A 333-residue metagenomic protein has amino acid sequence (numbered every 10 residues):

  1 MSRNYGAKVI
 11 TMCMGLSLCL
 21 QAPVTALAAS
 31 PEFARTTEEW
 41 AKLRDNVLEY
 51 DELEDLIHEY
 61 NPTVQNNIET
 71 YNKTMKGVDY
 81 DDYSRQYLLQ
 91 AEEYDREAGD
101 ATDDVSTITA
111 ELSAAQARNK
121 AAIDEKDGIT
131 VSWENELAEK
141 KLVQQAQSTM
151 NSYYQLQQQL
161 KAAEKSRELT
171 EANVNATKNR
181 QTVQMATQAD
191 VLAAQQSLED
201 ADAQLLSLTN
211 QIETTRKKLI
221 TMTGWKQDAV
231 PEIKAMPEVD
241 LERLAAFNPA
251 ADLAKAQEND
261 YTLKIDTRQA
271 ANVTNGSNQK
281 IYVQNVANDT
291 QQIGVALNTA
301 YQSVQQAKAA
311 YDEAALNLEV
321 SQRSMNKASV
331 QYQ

Functional and structural regions predicted by a protein language model:
S2-A28: Sec-dependent N-terminal signal peptides of Gram-positive bacterial secreted proteins and lipoproteins
A29-S148: Short flexible linkers and secondary-structure junctions
N67-T70, T74, K120, A138 (+2 more regions): Charged, solvent-exposed structural "stalk/scaffold" segments of large extracytoplasmic/peripheral assemblies
T70, G77, S84, L88-A91 (+18 more regions): Soluble, cytosolic/nucleoplasmic coiled-coil alpha-helices used as oligomeric scaffolds and tethers in large eukaryotic
T209-D252: Short, solvent-exposed, mixed-charge loop/turn linkers that connect secondary-structure elements
Q257, N275-D289, I293, Q305: Extended, charged, solvent-exposed helical/coil segments that serve as membrane-proximal linker/sensor scaffolds
I293, L297-A300, A307, S321 (+1 more regions): Alpha-helical heptad-repeat coiled-coil segments that mediate oligomerization/polymerization in large
